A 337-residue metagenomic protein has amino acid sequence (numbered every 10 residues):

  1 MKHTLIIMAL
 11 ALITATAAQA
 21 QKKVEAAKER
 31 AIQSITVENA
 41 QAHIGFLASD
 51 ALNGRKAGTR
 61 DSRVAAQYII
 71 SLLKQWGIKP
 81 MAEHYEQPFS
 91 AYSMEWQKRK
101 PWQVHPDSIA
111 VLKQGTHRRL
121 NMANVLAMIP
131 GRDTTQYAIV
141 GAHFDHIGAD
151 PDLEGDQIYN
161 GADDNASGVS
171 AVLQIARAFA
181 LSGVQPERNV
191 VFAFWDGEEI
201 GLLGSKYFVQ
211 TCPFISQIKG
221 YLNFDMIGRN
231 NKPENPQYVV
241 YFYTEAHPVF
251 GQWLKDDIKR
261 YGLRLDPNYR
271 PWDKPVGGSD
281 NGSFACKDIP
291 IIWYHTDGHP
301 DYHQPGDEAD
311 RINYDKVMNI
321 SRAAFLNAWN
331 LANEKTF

Functional and structural regions predicted by a protein language model:
M1-K23: Bacterial Sec-dependent N-terminal signal peptides
A20, A51, D107-S108, T134: Coil residues (strongly favoring Ser/Thr
K23-E29, S34-R60, V64, W76-E86 (+2 more regions): N-terminal capping segment at the start of a domain
A26-S34, D50-R60, V111-T116, L153-N165 (+4 more regions): Second-shell loop/turn segments in exported
A27, G298-F337: His/Asp/Glu-rich mid-to-C-terminal helical/loop segments that flank catalytic regions of hydrolases
R55-M128: A non-catalytic alpha/beta surface segment that caps or lines the substrate-entry region of metallo-dependent hydrolase
V125-A127, V140-H146, D150-G201, A324: Alpha-helical metal-binding/catalytic segments enriched in His/Glu/Asp
W195-T296: Metal-dependent peptidase/peptidase-like ectodomains
